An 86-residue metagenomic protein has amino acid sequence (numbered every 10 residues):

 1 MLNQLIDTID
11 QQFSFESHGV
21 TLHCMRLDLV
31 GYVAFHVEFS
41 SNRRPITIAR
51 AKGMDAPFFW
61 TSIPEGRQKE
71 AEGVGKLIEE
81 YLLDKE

Functional and structural regions predicted by a protein language model:
M1-V30: Negatively charged, low-complexity tracts enriched in Asp/Glu with abundant Ser/Thr
Q11-S14, F35, P57-S62: Short polybasic amphipathic segments
E16-V20, S40-N42, E65: Short strand-coil-strand connectors
C24-D55: A short, structured beta-strand/loop element
P45, A51-E86: Acidic, low-complexity intrinsically disordered segments
